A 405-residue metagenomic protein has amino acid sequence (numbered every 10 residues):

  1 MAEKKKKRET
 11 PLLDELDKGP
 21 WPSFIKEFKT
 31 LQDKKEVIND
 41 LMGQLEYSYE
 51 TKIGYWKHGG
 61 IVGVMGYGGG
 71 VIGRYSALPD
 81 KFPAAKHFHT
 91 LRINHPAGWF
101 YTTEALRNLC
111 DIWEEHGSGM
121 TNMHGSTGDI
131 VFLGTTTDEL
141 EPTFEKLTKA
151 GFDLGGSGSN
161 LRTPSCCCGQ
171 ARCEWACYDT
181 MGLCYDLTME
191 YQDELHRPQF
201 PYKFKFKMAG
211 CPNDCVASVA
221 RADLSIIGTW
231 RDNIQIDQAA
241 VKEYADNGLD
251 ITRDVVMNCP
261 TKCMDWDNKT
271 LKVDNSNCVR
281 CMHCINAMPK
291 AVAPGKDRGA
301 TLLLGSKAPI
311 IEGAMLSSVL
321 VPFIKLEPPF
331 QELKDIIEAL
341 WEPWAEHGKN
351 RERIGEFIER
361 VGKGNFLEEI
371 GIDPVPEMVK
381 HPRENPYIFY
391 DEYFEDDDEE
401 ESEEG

Functional and structural regions predicted by a protein language model:
M1-A77: Charge-rich, low-complexity segments
A2, G60-Y67, H89-L249, N277-V279 (+1 more regions): Small-residue-enriched alpha-helical segments and adjacent helix-cap loops that form tight helix-helix packing
S118-G125, S157-S159, R197-K203, W266-D267 (+2 more regions): Flexible, glycine/charged-enriched surface loops at secondary-structure junctions
P164-C167, K205-N213, I354-L367, Y387: A glycine-rich phosphate-binding loop feature that marks nucleotide/adenosyl-phosphate handling sites
D223, R253-V273, N277-T301: Iron-sulfur cluster-binding cysteine motifs and their immediate structural context in ferredoxin-like electron-transfer
D237-T261, N286-P294, I311-P328: Short Fe-S-cluster ligation motifs
A300, S306-G348: A hydrophobic, small-residue-rich beta->alpha segment in the mid-to-C-terminal subdomain of diverse proteins
N365-G405: C-terminal, charged low-complexity interaction regions
